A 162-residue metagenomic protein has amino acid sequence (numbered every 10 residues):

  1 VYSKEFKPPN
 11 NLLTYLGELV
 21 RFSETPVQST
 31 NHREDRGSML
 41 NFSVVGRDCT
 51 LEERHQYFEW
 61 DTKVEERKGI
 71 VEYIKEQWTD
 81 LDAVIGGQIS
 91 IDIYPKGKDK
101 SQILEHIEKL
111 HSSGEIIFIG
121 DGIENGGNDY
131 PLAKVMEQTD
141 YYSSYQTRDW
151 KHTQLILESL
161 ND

Functional and structural regions predicted by a protein language model:
V1-H32: Active-site phosphate-binding/coordination module
Y2, Y15, Y57, Y73 (+3 more regions): Sequence-level detector for tyrosine residue identity
L13-V20, V71, E108, L157: A generic alpha-helix structural signal
P26-I117, N125: Conserved acidic, metal-coordinating active-site core of Asp-based, Mg2+-dependent phosphoryl-transfer enzymes
Y94-D162: Mg2+-dependent phosphoryl-transfer enzymes with acidic/Ser/Thr/Gly-rich catalytic loops
